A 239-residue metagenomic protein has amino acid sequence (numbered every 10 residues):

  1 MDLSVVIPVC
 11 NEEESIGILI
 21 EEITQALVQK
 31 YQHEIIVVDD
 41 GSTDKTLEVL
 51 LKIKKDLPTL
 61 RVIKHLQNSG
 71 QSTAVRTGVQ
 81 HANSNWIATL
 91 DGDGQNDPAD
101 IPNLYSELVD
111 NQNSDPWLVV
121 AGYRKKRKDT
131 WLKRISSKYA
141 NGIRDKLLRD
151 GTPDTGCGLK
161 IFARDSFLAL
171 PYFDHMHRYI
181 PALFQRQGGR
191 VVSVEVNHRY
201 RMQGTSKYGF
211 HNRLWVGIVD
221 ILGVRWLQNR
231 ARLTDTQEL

Functional and structural regions predicted by a protein language model:
M1-T130, K138, D165, A169 (+4 more regions): Structured catalytic core of nucleotide-sugar glycosyltransferases
E21, S106-D110, D145-L148, G223 (+1 more regions): Residues at helix-coil transition
Q95, F162, R199: Conserved sequence/active-site signature of Rossmann-fold short-chain dehydrogenase/reductase
R124-K133, R144-K160, H177, R186: A recurrent flexible, glycine/aromatic-enriched loop bordering the glycosyltransferase active site that acts as
W131-R134, P171, T205-K207: Short, solvent-exposed loop/turn segments at secondary-structure boundaries
K133-S137, N212: Alpha-helix N-cap/helix-start motif at coil-to-helix transitions, marked by capping-box chemistry
G142, R149, D174-L239: Hydrophobic helical membrane-anchoring modules
